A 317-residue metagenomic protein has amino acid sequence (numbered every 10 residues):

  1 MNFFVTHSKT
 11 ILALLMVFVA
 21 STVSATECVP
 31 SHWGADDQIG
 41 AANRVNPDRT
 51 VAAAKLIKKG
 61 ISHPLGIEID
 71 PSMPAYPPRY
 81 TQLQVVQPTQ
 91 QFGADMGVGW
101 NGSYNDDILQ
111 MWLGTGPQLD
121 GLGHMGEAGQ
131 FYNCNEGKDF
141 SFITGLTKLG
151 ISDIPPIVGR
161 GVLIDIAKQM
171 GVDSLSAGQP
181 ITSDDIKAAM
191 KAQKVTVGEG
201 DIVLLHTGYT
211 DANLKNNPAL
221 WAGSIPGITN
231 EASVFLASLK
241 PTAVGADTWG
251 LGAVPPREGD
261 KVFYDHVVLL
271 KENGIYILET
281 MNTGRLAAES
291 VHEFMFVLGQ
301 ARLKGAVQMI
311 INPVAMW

Functional and structural regions predicted by a protein language model:
M1-L12: Bacterial N-terminal signal peptides that target proteins for export
M1-N2, M16, Q90: Short non-domain terminal segments
I11-S21: Bacterial N-terminal signal peptides
T26-W317: Active-/binding-site microenvironments in catalytic and ligand-binding cores
